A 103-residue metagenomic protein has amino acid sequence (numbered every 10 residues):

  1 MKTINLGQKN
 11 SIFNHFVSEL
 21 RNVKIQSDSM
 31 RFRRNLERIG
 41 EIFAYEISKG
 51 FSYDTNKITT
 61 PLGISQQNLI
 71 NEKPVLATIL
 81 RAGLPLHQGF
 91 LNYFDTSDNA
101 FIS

Functional and structural regions predicted by a protein language model:
M1-S103: PRPP-associated nucleotide enzymes
